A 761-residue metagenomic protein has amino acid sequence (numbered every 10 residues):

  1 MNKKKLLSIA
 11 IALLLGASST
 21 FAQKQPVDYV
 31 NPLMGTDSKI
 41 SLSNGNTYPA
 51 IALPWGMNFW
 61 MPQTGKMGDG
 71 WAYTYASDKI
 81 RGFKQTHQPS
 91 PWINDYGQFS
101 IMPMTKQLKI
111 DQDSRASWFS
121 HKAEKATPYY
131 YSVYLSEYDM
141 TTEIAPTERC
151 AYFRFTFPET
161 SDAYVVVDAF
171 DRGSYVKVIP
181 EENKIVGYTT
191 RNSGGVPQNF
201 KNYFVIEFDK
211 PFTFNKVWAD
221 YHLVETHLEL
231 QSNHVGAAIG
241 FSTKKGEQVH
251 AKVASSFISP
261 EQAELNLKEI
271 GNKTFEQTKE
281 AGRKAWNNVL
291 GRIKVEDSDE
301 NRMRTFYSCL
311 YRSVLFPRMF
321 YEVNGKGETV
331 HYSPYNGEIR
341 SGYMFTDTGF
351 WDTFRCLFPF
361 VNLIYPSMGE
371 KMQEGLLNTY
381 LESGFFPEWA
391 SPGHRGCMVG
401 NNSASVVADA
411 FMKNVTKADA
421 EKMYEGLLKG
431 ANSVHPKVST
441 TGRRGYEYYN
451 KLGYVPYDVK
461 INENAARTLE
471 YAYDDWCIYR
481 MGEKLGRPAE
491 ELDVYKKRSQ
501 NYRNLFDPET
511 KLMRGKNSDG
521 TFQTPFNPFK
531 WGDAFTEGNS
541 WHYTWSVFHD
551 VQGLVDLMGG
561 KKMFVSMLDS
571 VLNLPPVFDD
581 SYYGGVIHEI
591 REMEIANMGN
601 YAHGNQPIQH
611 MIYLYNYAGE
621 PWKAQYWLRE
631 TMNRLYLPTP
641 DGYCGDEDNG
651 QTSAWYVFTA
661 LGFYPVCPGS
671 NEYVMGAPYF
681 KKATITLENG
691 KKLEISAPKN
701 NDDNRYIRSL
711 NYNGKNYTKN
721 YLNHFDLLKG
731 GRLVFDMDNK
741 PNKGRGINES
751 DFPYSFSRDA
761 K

Functional and structural regions predicted by a protein language model:
M1-Q23: Bacterial Sec-dependent N-terminal signal peptides
Q23-F358, N362-S405, F411-L469, C477 (+9 more regions): Accessory carbohydrate-recognition regions in carbohydrate-active enzymes
D474: ATP-dependent phospho-/nucleotidyl transfer catalytic cores
Y706: Extracellular attachment/recognition segments
